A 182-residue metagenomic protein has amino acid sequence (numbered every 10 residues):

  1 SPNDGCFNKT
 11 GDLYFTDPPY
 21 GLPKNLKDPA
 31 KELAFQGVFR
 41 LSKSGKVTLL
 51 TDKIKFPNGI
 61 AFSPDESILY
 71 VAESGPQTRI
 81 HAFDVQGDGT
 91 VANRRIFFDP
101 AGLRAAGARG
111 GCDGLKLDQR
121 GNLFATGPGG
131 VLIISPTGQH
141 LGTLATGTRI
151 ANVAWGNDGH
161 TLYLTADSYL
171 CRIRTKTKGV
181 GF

Functional and structural regions predicted by a protein language model:
S1-L13, G21, E32-G37, L49-I68 (+2 more regions): Beta-rich, blade/repeat-based domains predominating in secreted/periplasmic proteins but also intracellular
P18-Y20, S74-G75, V85, P128 (+2 more regions): Short loop/turn segments immediately following the C-termini of beta-strands
N25-K31, A72: Short consensus segments that form the blades of beta-propeller domains, in both extracellular/periplasmic
E32-Q36, Q77-R79, V91: A detector of repeated loop/turn-to-beta-strand junctions in beta-rich toroidal repeat architectures
Q36-F39, R79-H81, G130-L132, Y169: A short loop-to-beta-strand structural motif that recurs across blades of beta-propeller domains
G37-F56, D84-G107, I133-T146: Blade-edge beta-strand/turn elements of extracellular beta-propeller and related beta-sheet repeat scaffolds
A82-T90, R174-F182: Short loop/turn segments immediately following beta-strands, especially the blade-tip and inter-blade linker loops
T148-I150, G159, A166-C171, K176-G179: A short, acidic, flexible beta-alpha connecting loop/helix-capping segment that sits on the rim of active
